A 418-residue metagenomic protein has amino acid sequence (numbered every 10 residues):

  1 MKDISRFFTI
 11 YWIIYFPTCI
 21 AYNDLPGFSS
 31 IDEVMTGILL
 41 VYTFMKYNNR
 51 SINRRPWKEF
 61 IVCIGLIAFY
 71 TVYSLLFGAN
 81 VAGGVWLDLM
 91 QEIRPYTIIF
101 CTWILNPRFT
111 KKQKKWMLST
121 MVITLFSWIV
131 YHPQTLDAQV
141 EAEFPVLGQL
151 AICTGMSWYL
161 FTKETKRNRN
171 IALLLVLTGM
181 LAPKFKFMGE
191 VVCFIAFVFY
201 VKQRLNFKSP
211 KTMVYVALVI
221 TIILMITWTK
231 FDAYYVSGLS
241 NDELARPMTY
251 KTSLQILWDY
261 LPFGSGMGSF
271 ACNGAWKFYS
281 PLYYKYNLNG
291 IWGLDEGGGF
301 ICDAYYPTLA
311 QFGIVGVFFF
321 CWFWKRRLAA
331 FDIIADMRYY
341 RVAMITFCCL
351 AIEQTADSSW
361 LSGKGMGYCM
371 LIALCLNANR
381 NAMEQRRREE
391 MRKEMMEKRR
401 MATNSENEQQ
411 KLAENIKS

Functional and structural regions predicted by a protein language model:
M1-V72, K163-K166, A378-S418: Transmembrane signal-anchor hairpin modules in multi-pass inner-membrane enzymes, especially those that act on
I31-L40, P56-Y73, F77-I104, M121 (+2 more regions): Aromatic-anchored transmembrane helix interface
M35-S51, I152-T162, I314-I334: Hydrophobic, aromatic-rich transmembrane alpha-helices and their immediate juxtamembrane boundary segments
G37, V342-K398, S418: Transmembrane alpha-helices of multi-pass inner-membrane enzymes
W57, A310-A351, E384: Hydrophobic transmembrane alpha-helices and their immediate junctions
T97-L136, A142-K202: Alpha-helical transmembrane segments of multi-pass inner-membrane proteins
L177-P183, V198-S240: A membrane-periplasm/extracellular boundary helix in multi-pass inner-membrane enzymes that assemble envelope glycans
S240-K251, G266-F312: Long extracytoplasmic/lumenal interhelical loops at the membrane interface of multi-pass membrane proteins
